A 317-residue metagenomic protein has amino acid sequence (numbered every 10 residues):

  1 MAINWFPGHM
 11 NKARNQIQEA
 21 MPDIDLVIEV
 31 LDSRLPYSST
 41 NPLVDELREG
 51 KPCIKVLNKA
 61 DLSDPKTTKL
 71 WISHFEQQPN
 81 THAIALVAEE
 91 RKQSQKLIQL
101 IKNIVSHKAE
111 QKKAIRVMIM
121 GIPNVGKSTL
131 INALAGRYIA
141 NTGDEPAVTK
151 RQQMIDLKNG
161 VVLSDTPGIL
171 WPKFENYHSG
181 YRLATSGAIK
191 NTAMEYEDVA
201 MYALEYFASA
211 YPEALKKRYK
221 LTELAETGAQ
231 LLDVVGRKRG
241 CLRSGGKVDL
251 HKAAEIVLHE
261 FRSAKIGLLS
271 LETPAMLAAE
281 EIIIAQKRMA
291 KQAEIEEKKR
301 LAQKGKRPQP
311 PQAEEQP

Functional and structural regions predicted by a protein language model:
M1-L26, R34-L35, T40-L43, L47-C53 (+3 more regions): Helix-rich effector regions associated with P-loop NTPase G domains
E29, K55-L57, I119: Structural beta-sheet core signal
L31-R34, A60, F75, L134 (+1 more regions): Anionic group-transfer/hydrolysis microenvironments
K51-D61: Active-site cofactor/substrate anionic-group-binding motifs, chiefly glycine- and Lys/Arg-rich phosphate-binding loops
A60-G121, I139, G240-L242, V248: Canonical P-loop GTPase G-domain recognition
K96, L100, T129, Y202 (+1 more regions): Alpha-helical scaffold segments in soluble metabolic enzymes
I101-K108, P123, L134-Y138, P146 (+3 more regions): Short, well-ordered alpha-helical segments in soluble proteins
V117-T142, T166: Glycine-rich phosphate-binding P-loop
